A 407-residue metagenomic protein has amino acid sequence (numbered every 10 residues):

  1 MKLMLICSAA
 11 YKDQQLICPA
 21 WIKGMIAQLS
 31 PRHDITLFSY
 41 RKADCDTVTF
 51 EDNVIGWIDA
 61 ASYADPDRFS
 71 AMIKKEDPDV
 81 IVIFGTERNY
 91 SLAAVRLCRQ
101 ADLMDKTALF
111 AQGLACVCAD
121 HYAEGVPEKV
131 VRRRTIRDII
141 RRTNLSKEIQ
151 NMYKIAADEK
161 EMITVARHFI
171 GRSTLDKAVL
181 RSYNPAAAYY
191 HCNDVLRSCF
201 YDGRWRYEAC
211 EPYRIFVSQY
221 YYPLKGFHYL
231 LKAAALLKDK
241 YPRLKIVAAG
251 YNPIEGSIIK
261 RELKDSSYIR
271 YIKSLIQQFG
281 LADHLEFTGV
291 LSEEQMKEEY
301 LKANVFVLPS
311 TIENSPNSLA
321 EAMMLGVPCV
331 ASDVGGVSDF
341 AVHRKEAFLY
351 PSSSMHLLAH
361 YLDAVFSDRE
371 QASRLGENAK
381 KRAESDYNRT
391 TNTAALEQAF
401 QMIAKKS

Functional and structural regions predicted by a protein language model:
M1-E51, I55, L103: N-terminal subdomain of nucleotide-sugar transferases
R206-K225, L231-L236, I246-A249: Conserved donor-binding/catalytic core segment of Leloir-type glycosyltransferases
K260-V290: Nucleotide-activated donor-binding/catalytic signature segment of Leloir-type glycosyltransferases, i.e., the conserved
E298-A303: Short alpha-helical donor nucleotide-sugar binding micro-motif in glycosyltransferases
T311: Aromatic "clamp/platform" in nucleotide-sugar-dependent glycosyltransferases that forms part of the donor/acceptor
P328-A331: Short hydrophobic beta-strand element within catalytic cores of glycosyltransferases and related nucleotide-activated
H343-R344, F348-M355, A364-R369: Conserved acidic donor-binding segment of nucleotide-sugar-dependent glycosyltransferases
L357, A364, Q371-D386, N392-Q398: A short, well-ordered alpha-helix in the C-terminal region of glycosyltransferases
